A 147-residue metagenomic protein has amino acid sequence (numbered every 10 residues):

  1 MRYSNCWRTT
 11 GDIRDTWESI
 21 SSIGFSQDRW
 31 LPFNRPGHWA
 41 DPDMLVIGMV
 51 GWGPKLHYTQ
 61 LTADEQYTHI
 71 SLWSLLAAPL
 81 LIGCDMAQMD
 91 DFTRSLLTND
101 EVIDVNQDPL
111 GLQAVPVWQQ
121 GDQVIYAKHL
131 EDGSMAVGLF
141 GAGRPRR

Functional and structural regions predicted by a protein language model:
M1-D85: Glycan-recognition surfaces
Y3, T9-S19, T98, G111 (+3 more regions): Folded extracytoplasmic luminal domains of secretory or organellar precursors
S4-N5, I47, Y58, C84 (+4 more regions): Generic hydrophobic/packing signal
T62, D90-D91, R147: General structural signal for secondary-structure boundaries
Y67, W73-L76, L81-G83, Q119-R147: Carbohydrate-binding surface patches
T68-Q119: Catalytic cores of secreted or luminal carbohydrate-active enzymes
